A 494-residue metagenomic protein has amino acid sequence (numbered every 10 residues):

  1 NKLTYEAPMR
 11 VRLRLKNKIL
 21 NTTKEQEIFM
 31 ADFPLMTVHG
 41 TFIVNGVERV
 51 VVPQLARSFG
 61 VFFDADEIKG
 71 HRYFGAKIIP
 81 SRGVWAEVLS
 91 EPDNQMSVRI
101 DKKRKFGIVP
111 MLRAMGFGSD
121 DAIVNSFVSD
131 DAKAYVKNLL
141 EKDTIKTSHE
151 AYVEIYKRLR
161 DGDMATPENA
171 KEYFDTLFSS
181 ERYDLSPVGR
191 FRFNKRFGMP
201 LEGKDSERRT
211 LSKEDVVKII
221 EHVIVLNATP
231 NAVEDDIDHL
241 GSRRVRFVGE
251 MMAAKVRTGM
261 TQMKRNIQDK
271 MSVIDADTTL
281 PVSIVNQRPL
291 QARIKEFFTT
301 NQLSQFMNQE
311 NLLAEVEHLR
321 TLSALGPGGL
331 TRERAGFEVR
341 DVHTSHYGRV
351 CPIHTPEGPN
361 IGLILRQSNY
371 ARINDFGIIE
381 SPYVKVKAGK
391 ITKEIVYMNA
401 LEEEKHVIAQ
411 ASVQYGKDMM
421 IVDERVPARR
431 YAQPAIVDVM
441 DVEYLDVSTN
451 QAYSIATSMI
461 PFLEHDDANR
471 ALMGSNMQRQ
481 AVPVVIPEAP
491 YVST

Functional and structural regions predicted by a protein language model:
N1-S323, S368-Q480: N-terminal non-catalytic structural scaffold regions of very large proteins
K24, T321-P352, P487-T494: Flexible, glycine/threonine-enriched loop-and-boundary segments that flank and lead into catalytic domains of large
H354, L365-S368: Active-site proximal loops enriched in glycine and acidic residues that flank catalytic Cys/His/Asp and coordinate
G474-S493: A general sequence property marking short-to-moderate contiguous segments in secreted/outer-membrane adhesion
